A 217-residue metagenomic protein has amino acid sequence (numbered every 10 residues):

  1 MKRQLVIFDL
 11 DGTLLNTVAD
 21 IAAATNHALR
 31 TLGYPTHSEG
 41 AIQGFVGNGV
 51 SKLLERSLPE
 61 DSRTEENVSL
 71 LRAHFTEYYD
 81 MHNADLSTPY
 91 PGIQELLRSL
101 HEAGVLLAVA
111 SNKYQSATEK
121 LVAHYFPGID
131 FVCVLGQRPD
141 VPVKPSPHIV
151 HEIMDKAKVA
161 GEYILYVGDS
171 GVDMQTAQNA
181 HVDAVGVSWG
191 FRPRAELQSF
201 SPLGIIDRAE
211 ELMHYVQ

Functional and structural regions predicted by a protein language model:
M1-G44: Active-site neighborhood of HAD-like aspartate-dependent phosphohydrolases
A28-L29, G49-T64, L121, I153-M154: Helix-loop "lid/cap" segments that line or gate small-molecule binding pockets
L32, R56-E95, A103: Metal-dependent phosphoesterase signature
D85-T88, Y114-V167, G171-A180, R194-A195: Substrate-recognition "cap/lid" segment bordering the active-site pocket of phosphatases
I93-A123: Substrate-recognition element of Asp-dependent hydrolases with the DxDx(T/V) motif
G190-Q198: Short, glycine/polar-rich helix-capping loops at beta-to-alpha or helix-loop-helix junctions that flank or form
G204-R208: Short acidic-hydrophobic, aromatic-tinged amphipathic segments that line or gate anion-handling sites
